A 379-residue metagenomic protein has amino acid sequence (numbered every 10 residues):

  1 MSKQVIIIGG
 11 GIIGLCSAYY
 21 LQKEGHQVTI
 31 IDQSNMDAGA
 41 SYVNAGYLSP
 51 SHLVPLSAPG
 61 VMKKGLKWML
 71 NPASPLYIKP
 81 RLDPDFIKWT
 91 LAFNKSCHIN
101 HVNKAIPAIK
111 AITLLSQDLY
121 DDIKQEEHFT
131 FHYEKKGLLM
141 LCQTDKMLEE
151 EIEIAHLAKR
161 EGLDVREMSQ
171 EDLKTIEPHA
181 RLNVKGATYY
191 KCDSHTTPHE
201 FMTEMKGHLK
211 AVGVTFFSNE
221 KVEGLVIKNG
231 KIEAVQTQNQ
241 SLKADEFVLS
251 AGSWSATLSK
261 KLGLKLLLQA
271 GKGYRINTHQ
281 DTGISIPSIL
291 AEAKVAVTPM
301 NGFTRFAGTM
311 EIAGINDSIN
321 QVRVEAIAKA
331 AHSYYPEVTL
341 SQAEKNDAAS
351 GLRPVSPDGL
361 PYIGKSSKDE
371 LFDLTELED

Functional and structural regions predicted by a protein language model:
K3-I30: N-terminal Rossmann-like FAD-binding beta1-loop-alpha1 element of flavoenzymes
K23-V43: Glycine-rich FAD pyrophosphate-binding loop
S34-G39, I227, E233-S285: Central helical "cap/lid" subdomain
A45-M168: Dinucleotide-binding Rossmann-like beta1-alpha1 core, especially the glycine-rich loop that anchors the ADP
K104-L115, M140-E150, T175-I176, T188-G207 (+2 more regions): Short beta-strand to alpha-helix junction loop
E149-E161, A180-D245: Helical element adjacent to the flavin cofactor pocket in flavoenzyme catalytic cores
V165, H332-D379: C-terminal catalytic lobe of FAD-dependent flavoproteins
K261, K265, D281-G283, N301-F303 (+1 more regions): Flavin-binding catalytic cores
